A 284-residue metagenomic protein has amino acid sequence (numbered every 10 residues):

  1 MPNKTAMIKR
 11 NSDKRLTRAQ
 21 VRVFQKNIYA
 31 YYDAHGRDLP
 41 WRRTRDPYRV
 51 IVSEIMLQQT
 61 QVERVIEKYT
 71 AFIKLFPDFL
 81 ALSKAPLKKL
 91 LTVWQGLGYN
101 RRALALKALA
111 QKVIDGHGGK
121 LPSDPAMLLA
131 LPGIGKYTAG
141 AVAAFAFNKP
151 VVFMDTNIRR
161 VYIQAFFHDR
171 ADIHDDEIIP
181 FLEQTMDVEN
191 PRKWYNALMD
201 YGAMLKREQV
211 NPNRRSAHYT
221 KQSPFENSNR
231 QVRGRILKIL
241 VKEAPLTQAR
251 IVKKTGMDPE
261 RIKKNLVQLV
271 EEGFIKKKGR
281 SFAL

Functional and structural regions predicted by a protein language model:
I8, D13, T17-V21, Q25-Q231 (+2 more regions): Catalytic cores of DNA base-excision repair glycosylases
R233-L240: Hydrophobic residues on short alpha-helical segments
L266-V267: Short, hydrophobic-biased segments on the C-terminal half of alpha helices that form "recognition helices"
V270-F282: A short, conserved structural fragment
